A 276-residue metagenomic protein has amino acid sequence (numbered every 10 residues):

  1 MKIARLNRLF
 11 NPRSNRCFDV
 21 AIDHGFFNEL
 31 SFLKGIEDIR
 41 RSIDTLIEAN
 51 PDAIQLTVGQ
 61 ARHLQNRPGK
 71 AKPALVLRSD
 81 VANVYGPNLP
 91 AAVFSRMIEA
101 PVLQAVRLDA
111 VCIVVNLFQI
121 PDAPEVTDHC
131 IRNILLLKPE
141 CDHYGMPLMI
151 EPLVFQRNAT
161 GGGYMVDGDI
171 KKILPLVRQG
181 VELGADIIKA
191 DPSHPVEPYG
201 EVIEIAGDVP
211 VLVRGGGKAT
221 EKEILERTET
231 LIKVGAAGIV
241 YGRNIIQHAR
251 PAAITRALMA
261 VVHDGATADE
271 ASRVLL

Functional and structural regions predicted by a protein language model:
M1-N28: N-terminal basic, low-complexity leaders that serve as flexible interaction/assembly modules and, when applicable, as
L6, V202, A271-L275: Generic structural signal of hydrophobic/aromatic residues within well-ordered alpha-helices of folded domains
R8-P12, I120, Q247-H248: Generic structural "secondary-structure junction" signal
L9-P12, T45, V261, V274: Residues that form generic nucleotide/phosphate-binding pockets
D19-I54, Q60-K70, A74-Y85, L89-V211 (+3 more regions): Alpha/beta enzyme core
G216: Active-site-proximal beta-strand/loop segments in catalytic clefts of secreted hydrolases
I232-G235, Q247-L276: C-terminal helical cap(s) of enzyme catalytic domains, especially alpha/beta-barrels
